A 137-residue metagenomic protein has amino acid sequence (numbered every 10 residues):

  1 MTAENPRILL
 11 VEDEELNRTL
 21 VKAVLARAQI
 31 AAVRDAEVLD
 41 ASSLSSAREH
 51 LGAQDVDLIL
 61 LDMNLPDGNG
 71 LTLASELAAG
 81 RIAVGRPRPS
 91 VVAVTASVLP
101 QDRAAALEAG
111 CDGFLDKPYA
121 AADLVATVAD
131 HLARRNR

Functional and structural regions predicted by a protein language model:
E12: Conserved acidic carboxylate
E15-L39: Two-component/phosphorelay signaling modules centered on CheY-like receiver
S43, N69-S75: Acidic catalytic/metal-coordinating carboxylates
D62, T95: Active-site residues of response regulator receiver
P66, L99: The feature encodes the CheY-like receiver
Y119-V128: C-terminal output helix
